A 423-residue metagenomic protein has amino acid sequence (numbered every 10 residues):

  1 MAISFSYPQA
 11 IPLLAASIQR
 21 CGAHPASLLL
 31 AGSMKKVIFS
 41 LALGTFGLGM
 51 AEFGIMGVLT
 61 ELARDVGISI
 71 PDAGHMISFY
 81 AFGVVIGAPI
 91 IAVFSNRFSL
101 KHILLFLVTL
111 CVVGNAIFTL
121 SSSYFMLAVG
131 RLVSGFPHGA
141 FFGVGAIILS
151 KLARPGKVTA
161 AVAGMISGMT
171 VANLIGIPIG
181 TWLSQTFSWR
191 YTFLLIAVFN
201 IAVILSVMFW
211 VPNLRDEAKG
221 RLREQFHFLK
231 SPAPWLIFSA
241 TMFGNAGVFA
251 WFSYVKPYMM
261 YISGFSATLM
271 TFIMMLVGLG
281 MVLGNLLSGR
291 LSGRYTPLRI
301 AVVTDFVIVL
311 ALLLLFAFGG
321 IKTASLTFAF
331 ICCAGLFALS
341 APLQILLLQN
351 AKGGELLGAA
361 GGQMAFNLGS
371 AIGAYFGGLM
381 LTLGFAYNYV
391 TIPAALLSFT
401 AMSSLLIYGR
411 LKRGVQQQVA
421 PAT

Functional and structural regions predicted by a protein language model:
G67, S99, L120-M126, G264 (+1 more regions): Helix-breaking motifs and short loop linkers at transmembrane-helix boundaries and internal kinks in secondary membrane
I86-S122: Conserved MFS/SLC helix-loop-helix module at the cytosolic interface between two early adjacent transmembrane helices
A88-S99, N285-T296, L381: Helix-to-loop junctions at the C-terminal end of transmembrane segments in multipass secondary transporters
G114, F125-V133, T323-I331: Paired small-residue
G130-G168: Cytoplasmic helix-loop-helix junction between adjacent transmembrane helices in 12-TM secondary transporters
P155-G156, A163-F209, Y254: Helix-loop-helix hairpin linking two adjacent transmembrane segments in secondary transporters
R299-L343: C-terminal transmembrane helical hairpin of 12-TM major facilitator-type secondary transporters
N350-A386, A394: A late C-terminal transmembrane helix in Major Facilitator Superfamily
